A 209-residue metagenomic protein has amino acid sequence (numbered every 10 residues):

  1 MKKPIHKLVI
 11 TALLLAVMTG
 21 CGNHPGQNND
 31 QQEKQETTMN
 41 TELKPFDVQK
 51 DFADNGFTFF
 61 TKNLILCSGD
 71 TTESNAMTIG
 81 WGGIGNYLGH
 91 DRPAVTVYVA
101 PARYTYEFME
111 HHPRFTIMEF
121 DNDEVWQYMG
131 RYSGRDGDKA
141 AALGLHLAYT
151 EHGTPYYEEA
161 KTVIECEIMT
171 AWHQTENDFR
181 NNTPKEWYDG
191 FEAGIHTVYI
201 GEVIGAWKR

Functional and structural regions predicted by a protein language model:
M1-V9: Bacterial N-terminal signal peptides that target proteins for export
V17-G20: C-terminal motif of bacterial Sec signal peptides marking the signal peptidase cleavage site
G22-H24: Bacterial signal peptide processing site
N28-D30: Extended secretory-pathway segments flanking transmembrane helices
E33-R209: Active-site-proximal mixed secondary-structure blocks
